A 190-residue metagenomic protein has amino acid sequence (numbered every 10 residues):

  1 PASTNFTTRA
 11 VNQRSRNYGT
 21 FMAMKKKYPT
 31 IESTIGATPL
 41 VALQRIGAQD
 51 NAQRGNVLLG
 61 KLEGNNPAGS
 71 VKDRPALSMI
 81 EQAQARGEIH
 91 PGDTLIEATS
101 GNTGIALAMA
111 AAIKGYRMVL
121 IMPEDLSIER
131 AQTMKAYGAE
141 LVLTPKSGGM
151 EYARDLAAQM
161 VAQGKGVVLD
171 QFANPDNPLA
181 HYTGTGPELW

Functional and structural regions predicted by a protein language model:
S3, T7-R9, R14-S15: Low-acidity, Ser/Thr- and Arg-rich intrinsically disordered low-complexity segments
G19-W190: PLP-dependent amino-acid enzyme catalytic core
